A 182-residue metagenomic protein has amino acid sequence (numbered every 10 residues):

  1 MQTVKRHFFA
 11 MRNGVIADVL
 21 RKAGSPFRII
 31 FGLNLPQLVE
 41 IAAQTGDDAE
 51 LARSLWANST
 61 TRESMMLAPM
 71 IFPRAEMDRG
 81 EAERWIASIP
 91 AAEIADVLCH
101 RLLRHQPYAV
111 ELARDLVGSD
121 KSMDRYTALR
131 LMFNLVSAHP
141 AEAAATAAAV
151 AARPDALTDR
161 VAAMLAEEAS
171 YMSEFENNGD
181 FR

Functional and structural regions predicted by a protein language model:
M1-R182: Alpha-helical scaffold domains
